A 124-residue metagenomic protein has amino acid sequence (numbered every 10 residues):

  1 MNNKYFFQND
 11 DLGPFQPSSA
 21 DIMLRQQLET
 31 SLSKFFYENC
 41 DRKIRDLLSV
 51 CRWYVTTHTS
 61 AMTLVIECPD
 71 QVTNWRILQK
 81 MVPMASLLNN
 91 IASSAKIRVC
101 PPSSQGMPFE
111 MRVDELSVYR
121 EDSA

Functional and structural regions predicted by a protein language model:
M1-I44, V50-H58, N89, P102-E110 (+1 more regions): N-terminal presequence-like segments and adjacent domain-start helices
S60-M62, S93: Residues at beta-strand starts and edge strands
M62-C68: Short, aliphatic-rich beta-strand segments
P69-D70, P102: Structural motif
V72-K96: Short, non-transmembrane amphipathic alpha-helical segments
K96, M107-A124: Helix-rich interaction surfaces within compact, conserved domain-sized segments that mediate assembly or partner
